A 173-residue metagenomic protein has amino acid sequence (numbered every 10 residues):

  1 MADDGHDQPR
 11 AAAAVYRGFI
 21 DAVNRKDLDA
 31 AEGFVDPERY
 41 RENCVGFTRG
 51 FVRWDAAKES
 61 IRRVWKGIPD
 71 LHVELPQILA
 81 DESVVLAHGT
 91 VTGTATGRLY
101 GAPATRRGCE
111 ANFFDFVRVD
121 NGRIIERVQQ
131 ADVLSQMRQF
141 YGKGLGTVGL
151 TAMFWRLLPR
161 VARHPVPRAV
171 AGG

Functional and structural regions predicted by a protein language model:
M1-G173: C-terminal and inter-domain tail/linker signature
